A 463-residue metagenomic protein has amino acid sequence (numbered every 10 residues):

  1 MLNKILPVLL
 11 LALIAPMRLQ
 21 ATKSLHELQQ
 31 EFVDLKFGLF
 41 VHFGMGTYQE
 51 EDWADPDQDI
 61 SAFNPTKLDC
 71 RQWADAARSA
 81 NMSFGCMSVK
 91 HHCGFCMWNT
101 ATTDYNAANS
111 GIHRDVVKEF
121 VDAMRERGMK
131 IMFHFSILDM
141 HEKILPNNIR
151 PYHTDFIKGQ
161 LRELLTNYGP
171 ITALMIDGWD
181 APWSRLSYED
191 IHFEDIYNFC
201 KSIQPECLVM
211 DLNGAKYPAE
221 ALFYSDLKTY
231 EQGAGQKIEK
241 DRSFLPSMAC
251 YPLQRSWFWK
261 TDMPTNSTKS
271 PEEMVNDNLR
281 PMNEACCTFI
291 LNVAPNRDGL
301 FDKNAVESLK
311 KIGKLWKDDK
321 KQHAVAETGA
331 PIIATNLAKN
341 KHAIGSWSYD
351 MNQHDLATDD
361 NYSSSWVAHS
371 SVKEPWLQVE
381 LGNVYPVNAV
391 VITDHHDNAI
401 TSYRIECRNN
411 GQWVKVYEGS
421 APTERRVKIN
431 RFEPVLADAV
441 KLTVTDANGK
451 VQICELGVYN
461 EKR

Functional and structural regions predicted by a protein language model:
M1-T22: Bacterial Sec-dependent N-terminal signal peptides
A21-W347, V391, C407-N409, Y417-R431 (+1 more regions): Mature catalytic domains of secreted/periplasmic carbohydrate-active enzymes
N81-S83, N167-P170, Y385-P386, L436 (+1 more regions): Short loop/turn motifs at secondary-structure junctions
P146-D155, N361-H369, V435: Short, compositionally biased strand/turn segments that nucleate or flank brief secondary-structure elements
D318-V384, T393-Y403, E418-R426, K450 (+1 more regions): Disordered, acidic Ser/Thr/Pro-rich linker "stalks" and the adjacent N-terminal cap of the next globular domain
A389, A437-K441: Short, conserved beta-strand segments of beta-strand-rich sandwich/propeller modules, principally
I400-W413: Surface-exposed turn/loop modules enriched in turn-prone residues
